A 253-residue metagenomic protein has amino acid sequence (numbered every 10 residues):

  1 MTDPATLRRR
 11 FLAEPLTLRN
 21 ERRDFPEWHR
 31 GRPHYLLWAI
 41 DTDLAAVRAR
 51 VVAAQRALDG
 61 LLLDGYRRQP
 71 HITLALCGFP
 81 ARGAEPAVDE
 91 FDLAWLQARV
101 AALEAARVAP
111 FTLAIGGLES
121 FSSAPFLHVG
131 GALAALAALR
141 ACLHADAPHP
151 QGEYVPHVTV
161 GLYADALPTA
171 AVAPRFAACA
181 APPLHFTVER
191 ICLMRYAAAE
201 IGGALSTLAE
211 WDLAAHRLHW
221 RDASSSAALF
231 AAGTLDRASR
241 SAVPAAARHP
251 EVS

Functional and structural regions predicted by a protein language model:
M1-R240, P244, E251-V252: Histidine-dependent nucleotide/RNA phosphoesterase domain, centered on the 2H-phosphoesterase fold with its duplicated
